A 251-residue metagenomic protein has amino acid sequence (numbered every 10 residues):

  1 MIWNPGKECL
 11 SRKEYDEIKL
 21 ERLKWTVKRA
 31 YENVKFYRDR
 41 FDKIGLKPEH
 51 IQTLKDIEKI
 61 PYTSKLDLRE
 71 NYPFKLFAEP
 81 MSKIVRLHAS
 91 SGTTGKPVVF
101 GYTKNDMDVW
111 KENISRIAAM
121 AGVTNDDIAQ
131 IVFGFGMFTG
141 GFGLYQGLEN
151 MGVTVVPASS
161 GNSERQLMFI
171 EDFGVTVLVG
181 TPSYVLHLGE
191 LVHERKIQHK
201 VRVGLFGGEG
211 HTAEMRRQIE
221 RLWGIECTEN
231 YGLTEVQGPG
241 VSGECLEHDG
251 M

Functional and structural regions predicted by a protein language model:
M1-A89, T94-E112, A119-M120, H199: Nucleotide 5′-phosphate-binding alpha/beta core
I2-E14, E21-Y31, K35, M151-M251: Active-site glycine/GP-rich loop and adjacent strand/helix microenvironment that borders small-molecule binding pockets
L87, F135-G136, V203, C227: Short, flexible coil/turn micro-motifs enriched in small/turn-prone residues
S91, A121, F133-F135, T139-G140 (+4 more regions): Short glycine-rich loop/turn motifs that provide flexible caps or phosphate-binding loops at active sites
G95-V98, M137, G210-H211, E235: Short, flexible micro-motifs
F100, K104-I117, I128-L186: AMP-binding/adenylate-forming
I114-A121, E190-V192: Short internal alpha-helix immediately C-terminal to a glycine-rich phosphate-binding loop in Rossmann-like
V123-D127: Short helix-loop-beta connector
